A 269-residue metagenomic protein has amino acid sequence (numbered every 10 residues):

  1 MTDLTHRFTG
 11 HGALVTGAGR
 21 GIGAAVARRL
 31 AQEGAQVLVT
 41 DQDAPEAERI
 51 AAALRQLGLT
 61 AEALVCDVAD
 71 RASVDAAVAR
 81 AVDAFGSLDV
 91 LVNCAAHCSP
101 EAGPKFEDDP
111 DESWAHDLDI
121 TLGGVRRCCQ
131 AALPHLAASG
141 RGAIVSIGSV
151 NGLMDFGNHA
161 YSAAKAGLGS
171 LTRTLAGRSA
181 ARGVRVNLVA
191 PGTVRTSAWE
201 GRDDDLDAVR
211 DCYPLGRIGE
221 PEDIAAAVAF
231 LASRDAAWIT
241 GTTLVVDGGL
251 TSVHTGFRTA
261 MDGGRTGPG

Functional and structural regions predicted by a protein language model:
T2-T5, G103, T240-G269: Short C-terminal tail/terminal secondary-structure segment of NAD(P)H-dependent dehydrogenase/reductase domains
G12, G19-G21: Conserved glycine-rich cofactor-binding loop
H97-C98, V145-G167, T172-A181, T193: Catalytic loop of short-chain dehydrogenase/reductase
A102-F106, P110-L118, V209: Substrate-binding pocket helix/loop in short-chain dehydrogenase/reductase
P134, G177-R178, A237: Alpha-helical segment proximal to the catalytic Tyr-Lys
R141, A180, R185, I239-G241: Short, small/polar-rich loop/turn modules that mediate ligand/substrate recognition or access, typified
R217-V246, T251-S252: C-terminal substrate-recognition "lid" of short-chain dehydrogenase/reductases
